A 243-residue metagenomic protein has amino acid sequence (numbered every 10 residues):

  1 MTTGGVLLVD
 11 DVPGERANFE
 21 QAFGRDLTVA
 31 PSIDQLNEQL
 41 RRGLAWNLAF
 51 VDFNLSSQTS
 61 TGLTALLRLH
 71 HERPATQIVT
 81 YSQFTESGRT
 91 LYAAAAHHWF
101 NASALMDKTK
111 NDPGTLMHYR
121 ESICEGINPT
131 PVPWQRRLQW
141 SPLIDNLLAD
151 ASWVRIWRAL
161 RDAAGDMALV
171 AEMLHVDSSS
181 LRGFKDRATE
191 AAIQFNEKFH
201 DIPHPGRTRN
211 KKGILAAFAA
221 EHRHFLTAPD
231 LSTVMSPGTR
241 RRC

Functional and structural regions predicted by a protein language model:
T2-G14, F19-F23, L36, A49: Conserved acidic segment of CheY-like receiver
P13, V29-L48, D52, S56: Acidic, metal-coordinating helix/loop segments flanking the phosphotransfer/catalytic sites of two-component signaling
A49-A75, Q83-T90: Conserved phosphotransfer microenvironments
T64, F84-M106, G114: Alpha4 helix (beta4-alpha4-beta5 surface) of REC/receiver domains from two-component response regulators
V79-S82, K108: Hydrophobic/aromatic residues positioned on beta-strands within the core alpha/beta folds
P113-R161: CheY-like receiver
L169-L174: Short alpha-helical "recognition helix" segments of helix-turn-helix
R187-C243: Basic, Lys/Arg-enriched C-terminal extension of HTH/homeodomain DNA-binding domains
